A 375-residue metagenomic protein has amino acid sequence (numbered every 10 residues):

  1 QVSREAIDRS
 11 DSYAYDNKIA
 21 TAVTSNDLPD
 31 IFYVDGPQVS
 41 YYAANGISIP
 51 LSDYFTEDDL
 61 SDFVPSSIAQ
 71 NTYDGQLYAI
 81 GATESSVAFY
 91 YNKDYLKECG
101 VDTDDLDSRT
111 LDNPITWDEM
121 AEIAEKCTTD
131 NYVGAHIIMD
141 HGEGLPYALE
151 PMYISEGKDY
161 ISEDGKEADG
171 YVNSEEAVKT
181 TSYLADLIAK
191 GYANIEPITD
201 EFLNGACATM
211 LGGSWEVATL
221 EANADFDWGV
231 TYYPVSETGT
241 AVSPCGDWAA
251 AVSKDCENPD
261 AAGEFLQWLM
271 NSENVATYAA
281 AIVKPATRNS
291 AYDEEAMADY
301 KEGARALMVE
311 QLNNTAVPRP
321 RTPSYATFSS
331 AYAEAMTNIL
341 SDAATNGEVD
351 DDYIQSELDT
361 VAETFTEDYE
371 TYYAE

Functional and structural regions predicted by a protein language model:
Q1-G36: Early extracytoplasmic/lumenal segment of secretory-pathway proteins
Y13, V34-A88, K97-C99, D118-E119 (+3 more regions): Hinge/lid segment of periplasmic solute-binding proteins
A22-V34, I47-I49, N131-V133, N204-G212 (+1 more regions): Alpha-to-beta junction loops
P37-I47, S67-S108, I138-G165, P244-V252 (+1 more regions): Periplasmic solute-binding protein
W117-C127, S162-I195, E221-A222, Y233: Glycine-centered hinge/linker elements that transmit conformational signals in sensory and ligand-binding systems
I154, Y183, D227-A251: Periplasmic-binding protein-like
T199-D200, W215-A218, S236, W248-T327 (+1 more regions): Mature extracytoplasmic/periplasmic domains
N314-E375: Conserved C-terminal helix/tail region of periplasmic/extracytoplasmic solute-binding proteins
